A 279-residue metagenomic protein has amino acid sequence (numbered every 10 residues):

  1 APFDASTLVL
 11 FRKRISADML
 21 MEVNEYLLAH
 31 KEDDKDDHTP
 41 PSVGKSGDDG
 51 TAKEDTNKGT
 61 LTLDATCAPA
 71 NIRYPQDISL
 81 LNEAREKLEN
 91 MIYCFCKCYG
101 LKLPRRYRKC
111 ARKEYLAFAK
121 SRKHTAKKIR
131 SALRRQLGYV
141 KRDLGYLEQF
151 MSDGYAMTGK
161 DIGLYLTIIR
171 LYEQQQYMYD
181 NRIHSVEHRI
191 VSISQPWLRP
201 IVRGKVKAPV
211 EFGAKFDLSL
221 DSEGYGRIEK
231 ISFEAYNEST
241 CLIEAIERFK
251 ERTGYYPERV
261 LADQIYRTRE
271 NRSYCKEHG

Functional and structural regions predicted by a protein language model:
P2-Q195: Active-site- or DNA-interface-adjacent structural scaffold in DNA-acting proteins
S192, W197-G279: Short, well-ordered secondary-structure "scaffold" segments embedded in the functional core of diverse domains
